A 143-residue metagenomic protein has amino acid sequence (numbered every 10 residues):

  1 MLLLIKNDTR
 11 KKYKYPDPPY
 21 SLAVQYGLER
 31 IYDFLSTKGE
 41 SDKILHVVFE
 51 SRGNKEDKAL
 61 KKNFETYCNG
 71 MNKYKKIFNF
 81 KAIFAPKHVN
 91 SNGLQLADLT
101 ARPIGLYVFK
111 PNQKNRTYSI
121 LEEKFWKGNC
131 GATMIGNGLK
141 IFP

Functional and structural regions predicted by a protein language model:
M1-P143: Phosphate-ester processing/binding pockets and catalytic centers
